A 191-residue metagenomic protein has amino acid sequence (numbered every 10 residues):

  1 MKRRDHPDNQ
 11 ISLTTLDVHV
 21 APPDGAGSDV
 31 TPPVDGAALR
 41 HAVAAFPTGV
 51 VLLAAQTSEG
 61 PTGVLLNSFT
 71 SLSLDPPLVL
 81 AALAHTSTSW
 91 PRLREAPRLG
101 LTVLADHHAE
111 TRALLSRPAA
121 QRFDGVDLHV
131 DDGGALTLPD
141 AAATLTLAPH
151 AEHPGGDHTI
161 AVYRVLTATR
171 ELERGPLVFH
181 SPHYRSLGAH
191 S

Functional and structural regions predicted by a protein language model:
K2-S191: Basic, polyanion-binding surface patches
